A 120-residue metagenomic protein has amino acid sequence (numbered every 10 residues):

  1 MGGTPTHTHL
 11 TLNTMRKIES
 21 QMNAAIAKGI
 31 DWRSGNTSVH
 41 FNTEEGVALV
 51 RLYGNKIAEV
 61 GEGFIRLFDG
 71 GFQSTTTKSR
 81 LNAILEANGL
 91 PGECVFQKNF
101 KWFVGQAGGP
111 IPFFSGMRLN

Functional and structural regions predicted by a protein language model:
M1-H9: Short, positively charged low-complexity motifs
H9-N120: Terminal leader/tail segments of proteins
